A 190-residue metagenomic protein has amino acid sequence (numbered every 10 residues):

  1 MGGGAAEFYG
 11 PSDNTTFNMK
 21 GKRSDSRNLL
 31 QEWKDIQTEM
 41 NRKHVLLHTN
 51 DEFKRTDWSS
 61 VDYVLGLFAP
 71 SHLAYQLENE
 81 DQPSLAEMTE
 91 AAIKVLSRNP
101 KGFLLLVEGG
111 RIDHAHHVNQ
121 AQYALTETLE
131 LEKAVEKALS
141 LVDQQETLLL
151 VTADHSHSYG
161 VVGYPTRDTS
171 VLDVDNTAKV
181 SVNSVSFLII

Functional and structural regions predicted by a protein language model:
M1-I190: A post-motif C-terminal structural segment
